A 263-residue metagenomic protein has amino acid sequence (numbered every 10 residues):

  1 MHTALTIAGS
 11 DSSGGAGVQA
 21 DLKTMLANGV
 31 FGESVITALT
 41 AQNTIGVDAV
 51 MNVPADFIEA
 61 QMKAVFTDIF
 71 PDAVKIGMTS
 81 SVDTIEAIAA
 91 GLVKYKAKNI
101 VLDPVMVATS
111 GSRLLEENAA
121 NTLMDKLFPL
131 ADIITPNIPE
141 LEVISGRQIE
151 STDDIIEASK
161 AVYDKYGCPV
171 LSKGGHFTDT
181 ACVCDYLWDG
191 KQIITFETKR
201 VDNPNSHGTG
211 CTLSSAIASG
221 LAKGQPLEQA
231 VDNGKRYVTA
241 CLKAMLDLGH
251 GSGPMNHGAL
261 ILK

Functional and structural regions predicted by a protein language model:
H2-T6, V18, L26-T109, R113: Conserved N-terminal subdomain of the carbohydrate kinase-like
I7-S13, I193-H207: Short pre-catalytic strand/loop immediately N-terminal to key active-site residues, enriched for Gly-Thr
Q19, E142-V143, N203-L227: Short, small-residue alpha-helix embedded
G29-E33, I193-I194, G220-N233: Phosphate-handling active-site elements
N52, E228-K263: Charged C-terminal helix
F57-Q61, T122, K126, E157 (+2 more regions): A non-catalytic, amphipathic alpha-helix used as a structural packing/dimerization or gating element in enzyme scaffolds
E117-I193: Conserved phosphate/ATP/ADP-binding segment of small-molecule kinases
